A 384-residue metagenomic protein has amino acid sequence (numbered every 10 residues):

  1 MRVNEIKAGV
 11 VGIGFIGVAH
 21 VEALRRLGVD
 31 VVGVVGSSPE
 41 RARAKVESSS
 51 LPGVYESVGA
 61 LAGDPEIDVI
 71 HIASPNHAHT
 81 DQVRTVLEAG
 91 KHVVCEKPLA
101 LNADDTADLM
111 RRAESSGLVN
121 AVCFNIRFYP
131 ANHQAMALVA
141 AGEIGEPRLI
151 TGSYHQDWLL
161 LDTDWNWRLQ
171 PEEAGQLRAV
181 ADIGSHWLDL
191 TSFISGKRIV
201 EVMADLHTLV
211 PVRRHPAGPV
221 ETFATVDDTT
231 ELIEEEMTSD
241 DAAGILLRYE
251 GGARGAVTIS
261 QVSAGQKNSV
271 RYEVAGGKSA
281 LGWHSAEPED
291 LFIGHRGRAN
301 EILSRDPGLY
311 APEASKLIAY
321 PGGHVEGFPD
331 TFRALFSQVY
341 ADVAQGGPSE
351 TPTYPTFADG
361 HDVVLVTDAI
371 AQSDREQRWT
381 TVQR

Functional and structural regions predicted by a protein language model:
M1-S49: N-terminal Rossmann-like dinucleotide-binding module
M1-V3, V69-H71, H284, H324-V325 (+1 more regions): C-terminal helix-rich "cap/oligomerization" subdomain common to oxidoreductases
S49-R112: Beta-loop-alpha module in the N-terminal Rossmann-like domain of NAD(P)-dependent dehydrogenases, especially those
C95, N120-V122, T151, W283: Hydrophobic residues in well-ordered beta-strands that form the structural core
D108-I126, G145-L149: Rossmann-fold dehydrogenase core element
I126-E236, L291, Q377: Predominantly a Rossmann-like dinucleotide-binding segment in NAD(P)-dependent oxidoreductases
P211-D240, G244, R248-G251, K278-Y354: C-terminal glycine/acidic-rich active-site capping loop/insertion
